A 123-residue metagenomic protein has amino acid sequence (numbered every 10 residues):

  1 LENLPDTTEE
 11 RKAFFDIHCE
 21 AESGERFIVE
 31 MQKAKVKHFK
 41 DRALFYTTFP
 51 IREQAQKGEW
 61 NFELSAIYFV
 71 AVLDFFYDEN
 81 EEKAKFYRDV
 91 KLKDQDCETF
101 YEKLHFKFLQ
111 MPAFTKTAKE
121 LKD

Functional and structural regions predicted by a protein language model:
L1-D123: Elongated, amphipathic alpha-helical interaction scaffolds
